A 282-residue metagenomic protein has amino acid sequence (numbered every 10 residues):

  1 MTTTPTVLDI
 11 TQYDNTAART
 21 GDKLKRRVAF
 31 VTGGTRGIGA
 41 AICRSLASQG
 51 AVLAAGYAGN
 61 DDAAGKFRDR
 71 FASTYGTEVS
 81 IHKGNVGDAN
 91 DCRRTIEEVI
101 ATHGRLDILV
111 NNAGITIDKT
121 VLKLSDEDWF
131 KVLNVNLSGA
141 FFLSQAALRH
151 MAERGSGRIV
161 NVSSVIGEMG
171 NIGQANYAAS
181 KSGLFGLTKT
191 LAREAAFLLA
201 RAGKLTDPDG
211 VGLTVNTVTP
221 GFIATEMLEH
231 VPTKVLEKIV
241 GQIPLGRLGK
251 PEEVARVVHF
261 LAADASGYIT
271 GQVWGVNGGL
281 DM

Functional and structural regions predicted by a protein language model:
T35-R36: Conserved glycine-rich cofactor-binding loop
Q49-K66: Conserved glycine-rich Rossmann-like NAD(P)H-binding loop of the short-chain dehydrogenase/reductase
T120-V121, S125-L133, L228, I239: Substrate-binding pocket helix/loop in short-chain dehydrogenase/reductase
F141-S144, L148, A152, S156 (+2 more regions): C-terminal substrate-recognition "lid" of short-chain dehydrogenase/reductases
S144, S180, T188: Active-site helix of classical SDR
S164: Residue(s) in the substrate-gating loop at a strand-loop-helix junction that position the organic substrate next
A196, D209-T214, I269-G271: Short, small/polar-rich loop/turn modules that mediate ligand/substrate recognition or access, typified
